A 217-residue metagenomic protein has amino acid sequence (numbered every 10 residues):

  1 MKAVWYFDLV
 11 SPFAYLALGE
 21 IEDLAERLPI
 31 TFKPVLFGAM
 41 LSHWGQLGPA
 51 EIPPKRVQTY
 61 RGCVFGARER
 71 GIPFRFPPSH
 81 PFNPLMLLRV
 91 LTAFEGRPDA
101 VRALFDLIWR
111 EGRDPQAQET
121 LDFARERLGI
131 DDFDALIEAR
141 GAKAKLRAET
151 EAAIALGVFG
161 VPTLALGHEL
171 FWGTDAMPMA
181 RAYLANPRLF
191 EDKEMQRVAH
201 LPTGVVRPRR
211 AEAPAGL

Functional and structural regions predicted by a protein language model:
K2, V10, L16-L28, A103-L217: C-terminal cap of thioredoxin/glutaredoxin-like
L9, F13-E111, E194-L217: Structural alpha/beta surface segment adjacent to cysteine/selenocysteine redox centers across thiol/disulfide enzymes
